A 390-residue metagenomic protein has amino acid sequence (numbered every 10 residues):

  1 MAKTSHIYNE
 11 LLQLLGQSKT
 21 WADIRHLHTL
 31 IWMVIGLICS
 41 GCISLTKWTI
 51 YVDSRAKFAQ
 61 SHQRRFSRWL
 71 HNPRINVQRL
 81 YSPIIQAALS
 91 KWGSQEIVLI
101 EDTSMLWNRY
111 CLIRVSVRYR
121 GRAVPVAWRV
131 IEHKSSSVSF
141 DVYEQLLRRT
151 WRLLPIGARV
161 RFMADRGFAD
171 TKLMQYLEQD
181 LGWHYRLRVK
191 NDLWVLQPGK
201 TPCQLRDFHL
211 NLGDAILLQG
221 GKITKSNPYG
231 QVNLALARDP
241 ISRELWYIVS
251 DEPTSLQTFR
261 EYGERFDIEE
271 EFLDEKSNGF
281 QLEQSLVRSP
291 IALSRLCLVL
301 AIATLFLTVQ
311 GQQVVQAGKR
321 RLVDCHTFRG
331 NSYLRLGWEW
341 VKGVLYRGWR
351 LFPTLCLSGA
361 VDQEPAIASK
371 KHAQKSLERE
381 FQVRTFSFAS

Functional and structural regions predicted by a protein language model:
M1-C42, I50, L80-S82, W92-I97 (+2 more regions): Single, function-defining residue in the core of a domain
L45-A56: DNA-recognition alpha helix
A59-N72: Major-groove recognition helix of helix-turn-helix-like DNA-binding domains
W69-P83, A88: Short, basic alpha-helical nucleic acid-contact segments in DNA-binding proteins and DNA transaction factors
